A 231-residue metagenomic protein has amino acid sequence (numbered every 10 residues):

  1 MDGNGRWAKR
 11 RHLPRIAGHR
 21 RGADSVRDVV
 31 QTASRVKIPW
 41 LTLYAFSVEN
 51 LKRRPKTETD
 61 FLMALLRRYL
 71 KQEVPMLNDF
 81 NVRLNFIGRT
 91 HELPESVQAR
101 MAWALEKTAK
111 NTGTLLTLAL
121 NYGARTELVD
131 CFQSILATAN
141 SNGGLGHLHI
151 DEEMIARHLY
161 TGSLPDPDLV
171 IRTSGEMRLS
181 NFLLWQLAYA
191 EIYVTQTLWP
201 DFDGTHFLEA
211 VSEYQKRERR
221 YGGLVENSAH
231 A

Functional and structural regions predicted by a protein language model:
M1-A231: Flexible, compositionally biased loop and terminal segments
